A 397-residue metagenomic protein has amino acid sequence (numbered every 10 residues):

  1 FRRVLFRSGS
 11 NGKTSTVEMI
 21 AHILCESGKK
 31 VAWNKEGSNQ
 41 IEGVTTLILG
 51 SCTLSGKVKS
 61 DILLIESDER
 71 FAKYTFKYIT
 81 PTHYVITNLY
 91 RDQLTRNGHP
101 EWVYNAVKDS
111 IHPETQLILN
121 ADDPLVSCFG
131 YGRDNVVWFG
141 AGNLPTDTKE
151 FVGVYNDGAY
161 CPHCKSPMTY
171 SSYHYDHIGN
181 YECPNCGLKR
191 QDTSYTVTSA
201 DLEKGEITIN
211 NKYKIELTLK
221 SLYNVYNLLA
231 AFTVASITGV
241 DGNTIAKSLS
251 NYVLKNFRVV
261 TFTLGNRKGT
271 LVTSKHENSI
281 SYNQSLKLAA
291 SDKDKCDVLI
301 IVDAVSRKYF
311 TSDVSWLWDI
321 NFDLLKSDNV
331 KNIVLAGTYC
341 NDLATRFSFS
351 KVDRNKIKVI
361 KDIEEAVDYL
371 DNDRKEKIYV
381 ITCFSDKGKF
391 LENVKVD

Functional and structural regions predicted by a protein language model:
F1-L5: Short, small-residue-biased leader/transition segments that mark boundaries at the very start of proteins
R7, S15-W33: A conserved segment at the C-terminal end of the G1
R7, T87, I118, N227 (+3 more regions): Residue-level signal for inorganic ion chemistry
I20, L24, V44-I48, L228-T238 (+1 more regions): Buried hydrophobic packing segments
C25-T53: Conserved substrate/cofactor phosphate-moiety recognition/catalytic segment in nucleotide-dependent phosphotransferases
G56-S171: Flexible active-site lid/hinge loop adjacent to a nucleotide/diphosphate and Mg2+-phosphate binding pocket
V137-I280: Adenine nucleotide phosphate-binding catalytic loops in nucleotide-utilizing enzymes
G158, K165, C183-G187, S236-V240 (+3 more regions): ATP-dependent carboxylate-amine ligase
